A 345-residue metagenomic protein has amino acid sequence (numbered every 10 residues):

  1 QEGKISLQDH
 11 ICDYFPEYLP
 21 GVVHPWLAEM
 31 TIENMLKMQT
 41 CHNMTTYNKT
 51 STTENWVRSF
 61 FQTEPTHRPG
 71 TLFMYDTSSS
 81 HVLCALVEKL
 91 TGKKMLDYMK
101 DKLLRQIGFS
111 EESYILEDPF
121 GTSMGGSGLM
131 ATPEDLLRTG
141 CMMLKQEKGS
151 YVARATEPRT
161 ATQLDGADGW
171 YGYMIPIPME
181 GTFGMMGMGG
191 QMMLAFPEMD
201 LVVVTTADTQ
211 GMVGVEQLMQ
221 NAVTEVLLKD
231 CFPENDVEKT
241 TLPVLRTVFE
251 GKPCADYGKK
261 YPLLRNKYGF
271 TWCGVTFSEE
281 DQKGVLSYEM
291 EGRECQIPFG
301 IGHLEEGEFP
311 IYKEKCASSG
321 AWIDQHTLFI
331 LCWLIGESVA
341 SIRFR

Functional and structural regions predicted by a protein language model:
Q1-K4, M35, F60, F73-L103 (+2 more regions): Alpha-helical scaffold elements that line and support the substrate/ligand-binding pocket of soluble hydrolases
K4-T40, Q62, K93-G126, E147: Active-site helix/loop module of the DD-peptidase/beta-lactamase fold, centered on the serine-lysine SxxK catalytic
V23-W26, R68-Y75, S123-M130, G184-M192: Solvent-exposed loop and edge beta-strand segments that line ligand/cofactor-binding and catalytic clefts
T63-P69, S79-H81, E117-G125, M179: Flexible glycine/proline-enriched surface loops and loop-helix/loop-strand junctions
E111-S113, V152-T206: Active-site Gly/Thr loop motif
T132-T162: A conserved catalytic-loop motif detector
G187-E250: Structured C-terminal helix/loop/strand segments within mature extracytoplasmic catalytic/sensor domains
V237-R345: Peripheral terminal and inter-domain segments
